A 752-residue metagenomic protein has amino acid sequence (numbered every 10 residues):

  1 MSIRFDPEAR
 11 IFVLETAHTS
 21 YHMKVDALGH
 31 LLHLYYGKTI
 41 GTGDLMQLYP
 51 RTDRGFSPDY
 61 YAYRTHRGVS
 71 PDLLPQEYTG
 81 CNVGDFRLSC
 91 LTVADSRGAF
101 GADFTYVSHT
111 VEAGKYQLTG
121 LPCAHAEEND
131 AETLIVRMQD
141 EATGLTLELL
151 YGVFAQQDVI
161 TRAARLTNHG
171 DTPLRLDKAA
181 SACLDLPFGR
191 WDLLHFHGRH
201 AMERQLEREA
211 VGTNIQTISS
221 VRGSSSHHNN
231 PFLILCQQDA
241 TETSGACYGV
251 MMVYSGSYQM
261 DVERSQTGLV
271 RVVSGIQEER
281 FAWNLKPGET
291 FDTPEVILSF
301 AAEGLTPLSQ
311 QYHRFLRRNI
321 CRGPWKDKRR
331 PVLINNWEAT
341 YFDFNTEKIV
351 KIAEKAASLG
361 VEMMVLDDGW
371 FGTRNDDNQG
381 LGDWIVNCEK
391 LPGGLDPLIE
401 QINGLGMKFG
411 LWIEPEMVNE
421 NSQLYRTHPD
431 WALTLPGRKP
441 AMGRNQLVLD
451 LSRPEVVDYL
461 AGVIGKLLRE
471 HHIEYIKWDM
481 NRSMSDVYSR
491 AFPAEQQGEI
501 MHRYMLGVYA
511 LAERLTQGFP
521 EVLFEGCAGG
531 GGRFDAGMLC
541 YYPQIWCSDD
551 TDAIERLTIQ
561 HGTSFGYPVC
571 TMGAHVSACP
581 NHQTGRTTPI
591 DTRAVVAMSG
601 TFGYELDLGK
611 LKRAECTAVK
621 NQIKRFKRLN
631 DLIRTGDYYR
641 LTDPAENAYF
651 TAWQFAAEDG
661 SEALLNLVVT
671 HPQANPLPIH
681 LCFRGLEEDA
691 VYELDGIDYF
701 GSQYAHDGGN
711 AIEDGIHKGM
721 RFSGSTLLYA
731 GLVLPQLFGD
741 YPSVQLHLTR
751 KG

Functional and structural regions predicted by a protein language model:
F5, R10-V13, A17, Y21 (+3 more regions): Polysaccharide-binding surfaces and accessory modules of carbohydrate-active proteins
H18, A164, G288, I334 (+7 more regions): Conserved, mostly hydrophobic/aromatic
D72-L73, E77-K115, A240-S257, F300-P324 (+4 more regions): Glycine-rich, aromatic-flanked loop segments that form ligand/cofactor-binding clefts across common enzyme folds
G101-Y106, W283-A302, Y741-T749: Short Pro-Gly-centered flexible turn/kink motifs
E242, P644-E687: Carbohydrate-binding surface patches
W325-G462, Y475: Aromatic-lined carbohydrate-binding/catalytic grooves of carbohydrate-active enzymes
N419-D458, H502-G609: Glycan-recognition surfaces
H671-G752: C-terminal beta-sandwich/jelly-roll accessory domains of carbohydrate-active enzymes
